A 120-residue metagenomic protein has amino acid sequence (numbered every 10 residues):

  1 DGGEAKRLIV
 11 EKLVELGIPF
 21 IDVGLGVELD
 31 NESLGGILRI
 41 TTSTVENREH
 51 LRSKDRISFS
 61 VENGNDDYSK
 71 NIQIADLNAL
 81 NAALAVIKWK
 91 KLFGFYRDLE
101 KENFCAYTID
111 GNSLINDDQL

Functional and structural regions predicted by a protein language model:
D1-L80, D110-G111, I115-L120: E1/E1-like adenylate-forming module used to activate ubiquitin-like modifiers and sulfur-carrier proteins
E11, A83-R97: Oxidoreductase and adenylate-handling cofactor-binding alpha/beta cores
G94-Q119: A short, charged, Gly/Pro-tolerant segment at domain boundaries
